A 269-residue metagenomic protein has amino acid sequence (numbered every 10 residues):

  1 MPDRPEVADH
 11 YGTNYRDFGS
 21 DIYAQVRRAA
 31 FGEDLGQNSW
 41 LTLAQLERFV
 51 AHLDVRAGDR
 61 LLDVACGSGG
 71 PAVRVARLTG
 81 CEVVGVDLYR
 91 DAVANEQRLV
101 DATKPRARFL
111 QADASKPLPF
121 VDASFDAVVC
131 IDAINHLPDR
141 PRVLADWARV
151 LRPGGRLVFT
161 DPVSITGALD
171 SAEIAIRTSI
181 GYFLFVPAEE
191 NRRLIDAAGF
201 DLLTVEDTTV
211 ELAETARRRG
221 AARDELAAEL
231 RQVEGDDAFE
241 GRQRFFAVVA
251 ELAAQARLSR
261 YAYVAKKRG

Functional and structural regions predicted by a protein language model:
M1-A29: N-terminal, positively charged/glycine-rich alpha-helical extensions of SAM-dependent methyltransferases
S39-A57: Conserved alpha-helix/loop element of class I SAM-dependent methyltransferases that forms part of the SAM/SAH-binding
L62-V64, S68-K116: Class I SAM-dependent methyltransferase SAM/SAH-binding core
K116-A127: A short acidic, Gly/Pro-enriched loop at the edge of an enzyme's catalytic core that lines a small-molecule cofactor
P141-R156: A short glycine-rich, Lys/Arg-flanked "PGG" loop and its adjoining helix->strand segment in the class I
P162-Y182: Short, glycine-/aromatic-enriched active-site segment of Class I SAM-dependent methyltransferases
L184-G199: Short alpha-helix
T204-G269: Conserved Class I S-adenosyl-L-methionine
